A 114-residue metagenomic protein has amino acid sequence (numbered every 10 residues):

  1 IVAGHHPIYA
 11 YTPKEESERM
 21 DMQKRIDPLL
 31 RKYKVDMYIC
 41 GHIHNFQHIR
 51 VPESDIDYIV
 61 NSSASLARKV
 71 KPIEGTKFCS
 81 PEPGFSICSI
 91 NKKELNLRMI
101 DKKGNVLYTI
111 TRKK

Functional and structural regions predicted by a protein language model:
I1-I59, S86, V106-T109: His/acidic metal-ligating clusters that form di-metal
Q47, V51-K114: Binuclear metal-dependent phosphoesterase catalytic core
